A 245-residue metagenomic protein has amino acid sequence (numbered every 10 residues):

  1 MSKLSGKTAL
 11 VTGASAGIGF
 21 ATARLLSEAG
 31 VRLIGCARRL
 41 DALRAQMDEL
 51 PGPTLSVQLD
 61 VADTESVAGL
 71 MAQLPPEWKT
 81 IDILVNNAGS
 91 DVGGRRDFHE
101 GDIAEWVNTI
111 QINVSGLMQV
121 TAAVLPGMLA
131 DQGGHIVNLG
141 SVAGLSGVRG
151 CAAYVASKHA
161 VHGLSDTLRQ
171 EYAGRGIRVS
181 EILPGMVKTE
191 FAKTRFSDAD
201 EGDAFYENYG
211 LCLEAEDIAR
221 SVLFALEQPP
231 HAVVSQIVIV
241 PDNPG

Functional and structural regions predicted by a protein language model:
S15-A16: Conserved glycine-rich cofactor-binding loop
A29-A45: Conserved glycine-rich Rossmann-like NAD(P)H-binding loop of the short-chain dehydrogenase/reductase
L59-G69, I103: The beta1-alpha1 cofactor-binding region of Rossmann-like NAD(H)/NADP(H)-dependent oxidoreductases
R95-F98, D102-V107: Substrate-binding pocket helix/loop in short-chain dehydrogenase/reductase
T121, S157: Active-site helix of classical SDR
S141: Residue(s) in the substrate-gating loop at a strand-loop-helix junction that position the organic substrate next
E181-I182, D200-G245: C-terminal helical subdomain
